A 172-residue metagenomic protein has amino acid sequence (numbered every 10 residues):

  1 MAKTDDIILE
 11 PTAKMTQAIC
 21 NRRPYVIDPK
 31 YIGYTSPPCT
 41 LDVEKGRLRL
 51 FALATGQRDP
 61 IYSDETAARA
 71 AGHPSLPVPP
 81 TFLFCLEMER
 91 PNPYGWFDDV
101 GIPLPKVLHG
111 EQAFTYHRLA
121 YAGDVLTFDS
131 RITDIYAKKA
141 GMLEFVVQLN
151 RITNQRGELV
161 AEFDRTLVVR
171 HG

Functional and structural regions predicted by a protein language model:
K3-I27, E111, Y116-G172: HotDog/MaoC-like acyl-thioester-processing domains
D6-E111: Hot-dog-fold acyl-thioester-processing enzymes
